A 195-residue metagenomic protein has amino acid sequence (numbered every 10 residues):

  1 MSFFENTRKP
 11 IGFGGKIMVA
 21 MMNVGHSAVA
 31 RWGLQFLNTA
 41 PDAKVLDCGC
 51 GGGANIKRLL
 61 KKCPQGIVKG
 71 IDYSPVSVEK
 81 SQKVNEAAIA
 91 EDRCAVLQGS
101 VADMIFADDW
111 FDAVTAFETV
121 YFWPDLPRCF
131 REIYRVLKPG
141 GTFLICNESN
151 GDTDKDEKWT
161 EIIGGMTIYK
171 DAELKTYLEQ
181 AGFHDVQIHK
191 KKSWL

Functional and structural regions predicted by a protein language model:
F4, P10-N23, S27, T142-L195: C-terminal alpha-helical "lid/dimerization" subdomain adjacent to the S-adenosyl-L-methionine
V24-A43, R58: Conserved alpha-helix/loop element of class I SAM-dependent methyltransferases that forms part of the SAM/SAH-binding
L37-T39, K62-C63, A88, L137: A generic alpha-to-beta junction signature in SAM-dependent methyltransferases
D42, L137-T142: Short glycine-dipeptide loop
K44-D103: Class I SAM-dependent methyltransferase SAM/SAH-binding core
A102-A113: A short acidic, Gly/Pro-enriched loop at the edge of an enzyme's catalytic core that lines a small-molecule cofactor
A113-L126: A short SAM/SAH-binding and catalytic strip from SAM-dependent methyltransferases
P127-P139: A short glycine-rich, Lys/Arg-flanked "PGG" loop and its adjoining helix->strand segment in the class I
